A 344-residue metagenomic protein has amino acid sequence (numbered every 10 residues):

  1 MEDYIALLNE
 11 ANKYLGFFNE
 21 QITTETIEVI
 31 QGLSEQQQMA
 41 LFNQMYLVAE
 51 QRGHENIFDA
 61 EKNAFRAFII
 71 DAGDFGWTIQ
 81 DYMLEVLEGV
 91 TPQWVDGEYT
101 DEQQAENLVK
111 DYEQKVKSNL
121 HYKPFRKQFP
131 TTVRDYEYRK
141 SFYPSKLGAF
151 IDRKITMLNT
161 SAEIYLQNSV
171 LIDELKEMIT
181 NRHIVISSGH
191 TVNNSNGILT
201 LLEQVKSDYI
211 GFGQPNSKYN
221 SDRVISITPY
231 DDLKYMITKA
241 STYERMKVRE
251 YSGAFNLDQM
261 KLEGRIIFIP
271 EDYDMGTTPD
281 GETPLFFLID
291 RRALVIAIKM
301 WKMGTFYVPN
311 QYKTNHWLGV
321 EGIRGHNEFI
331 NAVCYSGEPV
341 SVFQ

Functional and structural regions predicted by a protein language model:
M1-F58, L257-Q344: Extended, compositionally biased alpha-helical segments that mediate assembly or anchoring
E2, E28-A40, S145, A149 (+4 more regions): Alpha-helix boundary/N-cap detector
T24, I57-A64, I164-N181, S217-Y219: Short glycine-rich, low-complexity/disordered patches
E28, K154, I179-L201, T305-Y307 (+2 more regions): Mature, Sec-exported extracytoplasmic domains of Gram-positive
Q44-P130: Assembly/oligomerization interface modules of large self-assembling protein complexes
E98-E102, E106-L108, Y112-H121, Y138 (+2 more regions): Long, hydrophobic alpha/beta structural blocks
Q114-H183, N315-G322: Long, contiguous amphipathic alpha-helices that act as assembly "spine/axial" helices in icosahedral shell and virion
N196-K302: Extended oligomerization regions of viral-like shell subunits
